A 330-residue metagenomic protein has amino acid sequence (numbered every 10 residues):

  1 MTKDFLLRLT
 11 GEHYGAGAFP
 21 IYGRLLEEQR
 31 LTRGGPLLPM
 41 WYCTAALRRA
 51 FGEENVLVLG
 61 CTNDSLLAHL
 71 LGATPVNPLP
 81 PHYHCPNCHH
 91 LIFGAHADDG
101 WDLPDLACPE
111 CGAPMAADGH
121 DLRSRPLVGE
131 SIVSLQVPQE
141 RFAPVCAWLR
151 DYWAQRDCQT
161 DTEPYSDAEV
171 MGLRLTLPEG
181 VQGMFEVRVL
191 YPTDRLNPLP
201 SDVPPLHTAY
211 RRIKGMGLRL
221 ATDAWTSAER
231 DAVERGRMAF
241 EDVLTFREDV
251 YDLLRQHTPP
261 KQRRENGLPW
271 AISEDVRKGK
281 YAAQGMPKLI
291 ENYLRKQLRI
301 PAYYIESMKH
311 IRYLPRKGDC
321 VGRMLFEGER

Functional and structural regions predicted by a protein language model:
M1-P36, Y42, M184: N-terminal membrane/targeting module of cytochrome P450s
E27, R33, L37-R330: Alpha-helical scaffold/interaction cores of sigma-54-like transcription cofactors and many family A DNA polymerases
